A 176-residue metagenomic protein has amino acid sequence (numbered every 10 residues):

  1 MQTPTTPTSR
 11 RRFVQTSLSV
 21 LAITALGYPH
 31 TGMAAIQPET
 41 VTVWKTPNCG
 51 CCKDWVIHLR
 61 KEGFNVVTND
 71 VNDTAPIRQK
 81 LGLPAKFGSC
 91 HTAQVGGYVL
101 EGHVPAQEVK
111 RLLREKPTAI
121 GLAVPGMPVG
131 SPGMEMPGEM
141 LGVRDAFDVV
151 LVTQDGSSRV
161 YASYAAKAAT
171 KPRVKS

Functional and structural regions predicted by a protein language model:
M1-R12, T16-L26: N-terminal secretory signal peptides
P29-T46: C-terminal segment of N-terminal export signals and the immediately downstream linker at the start of the mature
T40-V41, F64-V66, G96-V99: Short active-site oxyanion
W44-I57: Conserved redox-active cysteine motifs that mediate thiol-disulfide chemistry, especially di-cysteine Cys-X(1-2)-Cys
I57-D73: Conserved helix-turn-beta segment immediately C-terminal to the redox Cys motif in thioredoxin-like folds
D73-K80: N-terminal post-signal-peptidase region of extra-cytosolic proteins
K80, K86-P172: Thiol/selenol-based redox catalytic cores and closely related redox-interacting motifs
K175-S176: Short, solvent-exposed mixed-charge patches
